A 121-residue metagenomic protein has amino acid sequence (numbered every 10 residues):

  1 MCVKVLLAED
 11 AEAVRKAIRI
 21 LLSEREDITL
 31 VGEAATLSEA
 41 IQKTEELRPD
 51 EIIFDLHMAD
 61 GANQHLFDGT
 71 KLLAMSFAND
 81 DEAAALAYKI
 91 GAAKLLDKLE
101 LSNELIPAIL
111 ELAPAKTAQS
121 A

Functional and structural regions predicted by a protein language model:
E9-A11: Conserved acidic carboxylate
E33-E51: Acidic, metal-coordinating helix/loop segments flanking the phosphotransfer/catalytic sites of two-component signaling
T36, A59, A78-E82: Negatively charged, flexible loop motifs adjacent to catalytic sites in prokaryotic signal transduction proteins
I52, L72, L95-L96: Two-component signal transduction core modules
D55-L56: Active-site residues of response regulator receiver
N79-L96, E100, P107: Alpha4 helix (beta4-alpha4-beta5 surface) of REC/receiver domains from two-component response regulators
L110-A121: The C-terminal output helix
